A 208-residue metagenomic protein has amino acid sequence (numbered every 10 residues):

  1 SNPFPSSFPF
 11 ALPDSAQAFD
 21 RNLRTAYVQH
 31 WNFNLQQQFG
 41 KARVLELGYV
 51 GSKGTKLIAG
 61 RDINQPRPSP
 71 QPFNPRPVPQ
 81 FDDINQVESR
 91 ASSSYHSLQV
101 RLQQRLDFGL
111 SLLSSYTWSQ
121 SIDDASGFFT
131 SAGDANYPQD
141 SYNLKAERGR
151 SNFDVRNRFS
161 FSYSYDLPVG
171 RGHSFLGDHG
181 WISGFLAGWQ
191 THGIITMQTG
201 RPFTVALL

Functional and structural regions predicted by a protein language model:
S1-V87: Solvent-exposed loop/turn elements at secondary-structure boundaries
A16-Q17, V28, H179-H192: Amphipathic alpha-helical surface "interface" segments used for docking/oligomerization or membrane association within
D20, H30-N32, V44, S97-Q99 (+3 more regions): Membrane-embedded beta-strand positions in outer-membrane beta-barrel channels/transporters
W31, Y49, W118, F185-W189: Tryptophan-centered motif/residue detector
K41-R43, F108-L110, V155-F159, F185-T191 (+2 more regions): Outer-envelope beta-barrel architecture signal
V44-E46, G170-G177, H192, R201-A206: Acidic/polar loop patches that form or flank catalytic/metal-binding clefts of enzymes that bind anionic ligands
Y49-G177, W181, T196: Gram-negative outer-membrane beta-barrel transporters
T130, L207-L208: Short, surface-exposed, charged loop/turn segments at secondary-structure junctions
